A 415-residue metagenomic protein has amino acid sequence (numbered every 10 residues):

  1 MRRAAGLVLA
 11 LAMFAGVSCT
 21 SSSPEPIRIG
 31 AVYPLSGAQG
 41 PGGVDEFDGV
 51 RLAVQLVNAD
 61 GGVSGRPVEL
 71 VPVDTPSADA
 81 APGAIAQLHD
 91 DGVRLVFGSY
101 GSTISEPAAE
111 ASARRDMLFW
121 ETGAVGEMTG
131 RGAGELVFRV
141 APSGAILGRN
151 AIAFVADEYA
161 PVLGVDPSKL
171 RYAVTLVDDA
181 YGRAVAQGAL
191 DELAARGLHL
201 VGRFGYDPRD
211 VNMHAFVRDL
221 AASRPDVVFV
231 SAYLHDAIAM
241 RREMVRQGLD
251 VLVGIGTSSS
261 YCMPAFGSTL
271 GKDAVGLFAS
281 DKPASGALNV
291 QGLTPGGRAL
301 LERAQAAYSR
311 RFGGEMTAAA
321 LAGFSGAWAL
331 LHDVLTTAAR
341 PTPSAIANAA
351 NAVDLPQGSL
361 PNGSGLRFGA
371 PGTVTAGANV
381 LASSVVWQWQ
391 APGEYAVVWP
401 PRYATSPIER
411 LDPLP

Functional and structural regions predicted by a protein language model:
A15-S18: C-terminal motif of bacterial Sec signal peptides marking the signal peptidase cleavage site
T20-S22: Bacterial signal peptide processing site
E25, P41-D45, G61-G134, V140 (+3 more regions): Beta-alpha junction/loop-to-helix N-cap segments that form part of ligand/metal-binding clefts
P26-R51, V73-D79, Y100-G101, T175-A184 (+2 more regions): Extracytoplasmic "Venus flytrap"
I27, D48-L70, Y159-L163, A194-G197: Signal peptide-proximal N-terminal region of secreted/periplasmic/extracellular or secretory-lumen proteins
V93-R203, L252-A279: Extracytoplasmic ligand/sensor domains, especially the bilobed periplasmic-binding protein
V245-G323, T336, P401, T405 (+1 more regions): Extracellular/periplasmic periplasmic-binding protein-like sensory domains
A307-A320, L331-Y395: Segments of small-molecule ligand-sensing domains
